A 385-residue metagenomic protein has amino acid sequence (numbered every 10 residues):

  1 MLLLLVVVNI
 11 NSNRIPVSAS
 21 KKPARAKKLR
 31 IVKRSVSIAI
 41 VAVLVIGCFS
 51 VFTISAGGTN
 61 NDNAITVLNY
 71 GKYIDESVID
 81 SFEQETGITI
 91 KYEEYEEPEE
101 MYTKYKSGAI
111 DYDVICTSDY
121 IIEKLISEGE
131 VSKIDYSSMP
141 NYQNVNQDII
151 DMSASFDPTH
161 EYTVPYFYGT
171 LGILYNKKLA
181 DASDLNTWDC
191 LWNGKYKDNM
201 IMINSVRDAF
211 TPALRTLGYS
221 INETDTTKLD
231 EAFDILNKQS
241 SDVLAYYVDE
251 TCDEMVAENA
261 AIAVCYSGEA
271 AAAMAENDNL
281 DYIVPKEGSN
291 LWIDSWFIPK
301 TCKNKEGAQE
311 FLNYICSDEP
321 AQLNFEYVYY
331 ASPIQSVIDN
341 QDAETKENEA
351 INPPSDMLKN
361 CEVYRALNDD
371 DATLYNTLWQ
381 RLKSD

Functional and structural regions predicted by a protein language model:
M1-A64: Short, low-complexity disordered leader/linker segments with a strong preference for bacterial N-terminal type II
S50-E128, D253: Early extracytoplasmic/lumenal segment of secretory-pathway proteins
D111, C116-N259: Extracytoplasmic ligand-binding site segments that recognize negatively charged/polar headgroups
I121-K124, V256-A257, I262-N279: A ligand-binding cleft/hinge motif common to bilobed small-molecule-binding domains
G172-L179, L214-G218, W292-G307, I315 (+1 more regions): A bilobed periplasmic-binding-protein/Venus flytrap-type ligand-binding module shared by bacterial periplasmic
L229-K238, E276-K300: Periplasmic-binding protein-like
P299-K359: Mature extracytoplasmic/periplasmic domains
S355-D385: Conserved C-terminal helix/tail region of periplasmic/extracytoplasmic solute-binding proteins
